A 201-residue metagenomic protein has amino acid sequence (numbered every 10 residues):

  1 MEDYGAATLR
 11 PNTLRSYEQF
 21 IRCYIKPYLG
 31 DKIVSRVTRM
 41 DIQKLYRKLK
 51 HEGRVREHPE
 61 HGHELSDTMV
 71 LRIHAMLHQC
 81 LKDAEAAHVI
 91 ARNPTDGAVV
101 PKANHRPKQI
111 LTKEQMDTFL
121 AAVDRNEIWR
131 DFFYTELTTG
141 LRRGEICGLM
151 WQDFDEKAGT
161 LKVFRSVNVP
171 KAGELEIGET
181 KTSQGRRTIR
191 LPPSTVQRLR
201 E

Functional and structural regions predicted by a protein language model:
E2-V89, P94, H105, E127: N-terminal core-binding DNA-recognition domain of tyrosine site-specific recombinases/integrases
N12, T160-K162, G178-E201: C-terminal catalytic core of Y-nucleophile DNA break-rejoin enzymes
V37, L111, L191: A conserved hydrophobic position in a structured secondary element of the catalytic/binding core that shapes
R47, K82, A121, Y134 (+1 more regions): Generic alpha-helical structural context detector
V55-A75, A86-L149, E156-K157, N168 (+2 more regions): Basic, Lys/Arg- and aromatic-enriched nucleic-acid-binding interface segment
L149-M150, L175-I177: Short beta-alpha junctions and helix-cap segments that line functional grooves
A158-E176: Mobile, glycine-enriched helix-loop/loop "lid" segments at the mouths of ligand-binding/catalytic clefts that gate
